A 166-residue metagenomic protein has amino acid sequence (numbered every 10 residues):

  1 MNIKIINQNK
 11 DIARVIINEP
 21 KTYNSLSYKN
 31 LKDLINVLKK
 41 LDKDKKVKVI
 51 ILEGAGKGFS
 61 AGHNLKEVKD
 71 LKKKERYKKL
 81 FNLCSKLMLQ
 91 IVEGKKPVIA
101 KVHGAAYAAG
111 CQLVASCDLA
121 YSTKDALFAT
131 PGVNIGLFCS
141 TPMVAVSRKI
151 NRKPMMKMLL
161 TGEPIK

Functional and structural regions predicted by a protein language model:
M1-E53, L89: Conserved CoA-thioester-binding segment of acyl-CoA-metabolizing enzymes
N18, H63, H103: Histidine-centered beta-alpha loop that forms part of the nucleotide-sugar donor binding/catalytic region in diverse
S25-Y28, A61, D70, L160-T161: Phosphate-coordinating loops and pocket residues in cytosolic domains that bind phosphorylated ligands
N30-L34, L80-L83, L113: Hydrophobic alpha-helical membrane-association signature
K46, G54-Q90, A106: Glycine- (often His-adjacent) and acidic-residue-rich active-site loop that binds/positions the CoA thioester
L52, N64, L113-A115: Hydrophobic/aromatic residues within transmembrane alpha-helices of multi-pass small-molecule transporters
Q90-K166: Crotonase-fold acyl-CoA enzyme core
